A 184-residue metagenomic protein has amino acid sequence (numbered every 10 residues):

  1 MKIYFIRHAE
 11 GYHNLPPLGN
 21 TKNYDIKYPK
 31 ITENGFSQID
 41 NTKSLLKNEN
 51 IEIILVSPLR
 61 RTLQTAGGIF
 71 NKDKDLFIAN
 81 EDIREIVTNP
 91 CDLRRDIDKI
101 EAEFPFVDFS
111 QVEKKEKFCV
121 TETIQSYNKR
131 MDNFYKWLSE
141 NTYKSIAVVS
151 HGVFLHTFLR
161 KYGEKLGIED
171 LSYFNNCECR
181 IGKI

Functional and structural regions predicted by a protein language model:
K2, I6-I78, E101, C177: Active-site-proximal alpha-helix that buttresses catalytic centers in soluble enzyme cores
K2-I6, L55, K144-S150, F158: Beta-strand elements within well-structured catalytic alpha/beta cores of enzymes that handle phosphate/sulfate esters
H13-P16, Y24-K30, D73-D132: Phosphate-handling substructures
K47-N50, L138-K144: Glycine-rich phosphate-binding loop signature in dinucleotide/nucleotide-binding domains
L59, H151-G152: Conserved alpha/beta-hydrolase "nucleophile elbow" surrounding the catalytic nucleophile
T62-L63, F154-H156: Short, active-site-adjacent cap segments at secondary-structure transitions
G68, T157, K161: Active-site signature of alpha/beta-hydrolase-fold catalytic machinery across serine- and Asp/Cys-nucleophile hydrolases
K165-I184: Domain-level recognition of soluble alpha/beta enzyme cores, biased toward histidine phosphatases/phosphomutases
